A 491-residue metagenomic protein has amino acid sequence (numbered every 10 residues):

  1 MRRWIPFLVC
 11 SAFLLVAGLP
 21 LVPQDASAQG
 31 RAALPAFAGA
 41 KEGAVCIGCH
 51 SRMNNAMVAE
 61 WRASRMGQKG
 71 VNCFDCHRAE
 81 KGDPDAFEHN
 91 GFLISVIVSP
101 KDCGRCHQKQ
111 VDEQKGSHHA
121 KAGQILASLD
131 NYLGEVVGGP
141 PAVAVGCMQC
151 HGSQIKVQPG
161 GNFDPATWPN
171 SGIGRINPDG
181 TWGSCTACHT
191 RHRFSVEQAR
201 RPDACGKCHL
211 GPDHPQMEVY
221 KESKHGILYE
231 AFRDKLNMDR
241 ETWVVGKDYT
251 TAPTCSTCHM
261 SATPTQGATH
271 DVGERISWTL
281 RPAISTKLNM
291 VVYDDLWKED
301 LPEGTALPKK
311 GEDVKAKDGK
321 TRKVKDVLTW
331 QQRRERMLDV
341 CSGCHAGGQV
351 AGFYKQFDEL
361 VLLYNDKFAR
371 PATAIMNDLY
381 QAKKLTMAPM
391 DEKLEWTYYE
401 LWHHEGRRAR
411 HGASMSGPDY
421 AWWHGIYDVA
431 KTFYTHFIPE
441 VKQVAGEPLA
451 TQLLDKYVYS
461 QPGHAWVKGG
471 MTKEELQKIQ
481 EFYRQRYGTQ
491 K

Functional and structural regions predicted by a protein language model:
M1-W4: Positively charged n-region of N-terminal signal peptides that target proteins for export
L14-D25: C-terminal segment of classical bacterial N-terminal signal peptides
A26-C49, H404: Short N-terminal segments immediately surrounding and downstream of signal-peptide cleavage
Q29-A33, A56-V71, G82-A144, S153-Q490: Primarily the internal scaffold of c-type cytochrome electron-transfer domains, especially repeated/multiheme c-type
H77: Internal gly/pro-rich beta-alpha loop/helix module that stabilizes soluble enzyme cofactors or their anionic handles
M148: Extracellular glycan/ECM-engagement signal in secreted proteins
